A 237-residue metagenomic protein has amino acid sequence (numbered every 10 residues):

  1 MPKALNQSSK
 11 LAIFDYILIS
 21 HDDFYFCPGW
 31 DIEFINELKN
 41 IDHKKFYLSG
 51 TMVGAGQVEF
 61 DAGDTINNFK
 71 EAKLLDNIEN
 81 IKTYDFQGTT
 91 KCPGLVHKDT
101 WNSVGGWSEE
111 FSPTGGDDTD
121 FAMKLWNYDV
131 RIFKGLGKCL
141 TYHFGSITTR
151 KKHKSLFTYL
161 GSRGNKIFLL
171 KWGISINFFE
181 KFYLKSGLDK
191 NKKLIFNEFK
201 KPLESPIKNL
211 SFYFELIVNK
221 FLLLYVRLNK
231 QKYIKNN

Functional and structural regions predicted by a protein language model:
M1-A12: Glycine-rich, basic loop-to-helix element that forms the pyrophosphate-binding segment of sugar-nucleotide handling
K3, L75-D99: A recurrent flexible, glycine/aromatic-enriched loop bordering the glycosyltransferase active site that acts as
I17: Short aromatic/hydrophobic "clamp" motif used to bind/position activated sugar donors
F24-I66: Conserved donor NDP-sugar-binding/catalytic core segment of glycosyltransferases
F34, G88-G105, F111-C139: A short, conserved alpha-helix in the catalytic core of glycosyltransferases
V53, S112, K134-S155: Active-site donor/metal-binding and catalytic loop motifs of nucleotide-sugar-dependent glycosylation enzymes
K151-K181: Catalytic core of nucleotide-sugar-dependent glycosyltransferases
T158-L160, F178-N237: Non-catalytic, C-terminal membrane-associated alpha-helical segments of glycosyltransferases
